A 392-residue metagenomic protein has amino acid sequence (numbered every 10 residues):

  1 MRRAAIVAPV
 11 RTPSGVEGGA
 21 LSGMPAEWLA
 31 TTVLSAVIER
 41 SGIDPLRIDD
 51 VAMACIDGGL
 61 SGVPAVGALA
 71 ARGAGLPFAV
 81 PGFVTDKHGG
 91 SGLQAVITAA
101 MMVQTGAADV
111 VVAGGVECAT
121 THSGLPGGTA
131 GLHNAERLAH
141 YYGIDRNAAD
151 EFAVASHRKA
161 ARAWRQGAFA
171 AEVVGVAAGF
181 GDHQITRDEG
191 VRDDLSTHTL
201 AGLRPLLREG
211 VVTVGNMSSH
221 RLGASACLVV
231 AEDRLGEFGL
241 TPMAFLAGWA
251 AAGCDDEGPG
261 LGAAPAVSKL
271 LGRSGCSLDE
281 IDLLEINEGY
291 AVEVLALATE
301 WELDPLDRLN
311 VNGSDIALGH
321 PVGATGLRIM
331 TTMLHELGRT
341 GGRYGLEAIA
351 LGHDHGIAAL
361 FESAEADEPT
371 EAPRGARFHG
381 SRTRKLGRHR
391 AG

Functional and structural regions predicted by a protein language model:
M1-M24, T197-L261, P265, G272-R273 (+5 more regions): Condensing-enzyme catalytic core mediating Claisen C-C bond formation in acyl metabolism
V10-T12, G23, E27, T31-T32 (+2 more regions): N-terminal extracellular/periplasmic Venus flytrap/periplasmic-binding protein-like
S22-V110, V116-L125, V173-I185, L278-E300: Conserved beta-ketoacyl condensing-enzyme motif
M24, C55-D109, P126-H133, D194-S219 (+2 more regions): Conserved catalytic cysteine-centered active-site region of acyl-thioester-dependent Claisen-condensing enzymes
A26-G42, V66-A70, A95, G131-L138 (+5 more regions): Short, well-ordered amphipathic alpha-helical segments that serve as non-catalytic structural scaffolds within diverse
S35-D49, L138, Y142-G143, L235-P242 (+2 more regions): Phosphate/pyrophosphate-binding loops at sites that engage ATP/ADP/AMP, CoA/4′-phosphopantetheine, polyphosphate
M53, F169-E172, A247-A317: Active-site pocket-lining segment
K87-V116, A139-F169, C227-D233, A298 (+2 more regions): Active-site-proximal alpha-helical scaffold in enzymes
